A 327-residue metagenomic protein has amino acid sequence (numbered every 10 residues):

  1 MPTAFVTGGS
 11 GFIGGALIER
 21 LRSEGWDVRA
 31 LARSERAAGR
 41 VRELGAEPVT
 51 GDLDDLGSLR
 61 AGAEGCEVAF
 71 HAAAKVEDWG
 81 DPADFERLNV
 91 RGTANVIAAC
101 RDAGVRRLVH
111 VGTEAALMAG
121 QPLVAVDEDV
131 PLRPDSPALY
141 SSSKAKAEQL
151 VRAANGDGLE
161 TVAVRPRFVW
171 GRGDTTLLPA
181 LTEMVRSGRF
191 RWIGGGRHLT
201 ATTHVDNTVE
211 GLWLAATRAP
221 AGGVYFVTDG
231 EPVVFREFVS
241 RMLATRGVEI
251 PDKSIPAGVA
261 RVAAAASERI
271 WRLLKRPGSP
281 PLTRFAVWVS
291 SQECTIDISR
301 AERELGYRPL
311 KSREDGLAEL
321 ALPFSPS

Functional and structural regions predicted by a protein language model:
T3, I296-R303, R308-S327: Amphipathic terminal alpha-helices
A4-E24: N-terminal Rossmann NAD(P)H-binding glycine-rich loop of SDR-like oxidoreductase domains
E35-R42, A46-R91, A99: NAD(P)H-binding glycine-rich loop region in Rossmannoid oxidoreductase-like domains and their noncatalytic homologs
R91, N95-L139: Conserved Rossmann-fold NAD(P)-dependent oxidoreductase catalytic core, especially the SDR/UDP-sugar
P122, A154-A163, R167-N207, M242: NAD(P)-dependent short-chain dehydrogenase/reductase
S136-V162: Active-site Tyr-X1-5-Lys
A145, G158-L159, W170-A180, L214-Y225 (+2 more regions): Glycine/proline-rich active-site loop of Rossmann-fold NAD(P)-dependent oxidoreductases
A244-S291: Terminal hydrophobic/aromatic helix or amphipathic segment near a protein terminus
